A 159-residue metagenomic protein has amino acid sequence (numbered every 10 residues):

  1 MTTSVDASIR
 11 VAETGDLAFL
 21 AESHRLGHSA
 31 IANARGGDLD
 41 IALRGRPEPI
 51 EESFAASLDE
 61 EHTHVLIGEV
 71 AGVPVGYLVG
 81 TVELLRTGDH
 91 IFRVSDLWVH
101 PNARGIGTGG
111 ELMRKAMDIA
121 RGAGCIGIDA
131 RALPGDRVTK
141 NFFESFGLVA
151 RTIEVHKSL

Functional and structural regions predicted by a protein language model:
T3, A7, V11-G15, E22-A34 (+6 more regions): Acetyl-CoA-dependent GNAT
F19, R93, V138: Amphipathic alpha-helical recognition patches that constitute DNA-binding helices
D89, G107, V138: Residues that form or flank phosphate/diphosphate-binding pockets in enzymes that use nucleotide phosphates
D96-V99, G105-D118, N141, S145: Conserved acetyl-CoA-binding loop-helix of GNAT-fold acetyltransferases
R104, D129-T139, H156-L159: Conserved beta-strand-loop-alpha-helix junction that forms the acyl-donor binding cleft
G110, G122, P134-T152: Conserved active-site alpha-helix within GNAT-family acetyltransferase domains
A120-R131: Conserved GNAT acetyl-CoA-binding A-motif
